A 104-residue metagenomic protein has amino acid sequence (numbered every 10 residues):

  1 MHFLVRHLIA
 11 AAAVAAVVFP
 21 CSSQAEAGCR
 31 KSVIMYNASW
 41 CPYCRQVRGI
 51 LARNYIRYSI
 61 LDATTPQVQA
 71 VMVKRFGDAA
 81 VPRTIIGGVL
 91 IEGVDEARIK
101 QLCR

Functional and structural regions predicted by a protein language model:
M1-A11: Bacterial N-terminal signal peptides that target proteins for export
A16-Q24: C-terminal segment of classical bacterial N-terminal signal peptides
E26-Y55: Local sequence-structure signature of Cys/Sec-based thiol-disulfide redox active-site neighborhoods
Y36, I56-Q69, D78-V81: Thiol-based oxidoreductase modules, predominantly thioredoxin-like and allied folds used for disulfide exchange
P42-Q46, I50, Q67, V71 (+2 more regions): Extracytoplasmic/secreted proteins, especially bacterial periplasmic and envelope-associated proteins
V47-I50, N54-R57, R75-A79, G87 (+1 more regions): Structured segments of extracytoplasmic/periplasmic soluble domains in secreted or envelope-associated proteins
V71, I91-C103: C-terminal cap of thioredoxin/glutaredoxin-like
P82-E92: A short, hydrophobic beta-strand/beta-hairpin element that forms part of a small beta-sheet core
